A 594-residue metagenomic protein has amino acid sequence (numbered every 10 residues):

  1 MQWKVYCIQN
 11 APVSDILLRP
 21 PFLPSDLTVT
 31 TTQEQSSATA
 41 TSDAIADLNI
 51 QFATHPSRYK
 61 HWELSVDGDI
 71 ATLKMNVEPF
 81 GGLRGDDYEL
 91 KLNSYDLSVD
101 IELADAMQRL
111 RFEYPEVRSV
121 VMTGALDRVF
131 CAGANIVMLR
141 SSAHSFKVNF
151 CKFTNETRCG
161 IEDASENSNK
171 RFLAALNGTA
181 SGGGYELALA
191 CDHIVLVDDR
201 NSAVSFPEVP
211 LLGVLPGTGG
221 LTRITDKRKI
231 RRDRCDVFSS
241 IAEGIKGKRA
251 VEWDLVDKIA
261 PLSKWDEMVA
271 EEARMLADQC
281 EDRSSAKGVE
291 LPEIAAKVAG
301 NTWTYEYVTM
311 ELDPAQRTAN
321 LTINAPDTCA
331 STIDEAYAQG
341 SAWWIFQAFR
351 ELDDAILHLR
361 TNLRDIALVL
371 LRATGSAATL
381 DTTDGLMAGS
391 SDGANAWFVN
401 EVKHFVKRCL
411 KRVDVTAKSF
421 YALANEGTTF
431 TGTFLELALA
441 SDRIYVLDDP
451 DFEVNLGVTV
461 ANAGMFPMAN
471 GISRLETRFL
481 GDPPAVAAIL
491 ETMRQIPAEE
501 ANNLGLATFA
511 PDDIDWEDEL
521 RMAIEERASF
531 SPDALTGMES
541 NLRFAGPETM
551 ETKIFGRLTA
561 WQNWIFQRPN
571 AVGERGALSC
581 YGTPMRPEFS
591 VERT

Functional and structural regions predicted by a protein language model:
D15-L17, F22-R118, G124-A132, V148 (+7 more regions): C-terminal alpha-helix plus adjacent terminal tail
I136, R140, S145-I161: Well-ordered mid-protein domain cores that form the structural environment of catalytic cofactors
S168-A180, A417-G427: A short, small-residue-rich loop immediately preceding and capping a beta-strand
S181-C235, T431-A488: CoA-thioester-processing core
C191, V256, S441-D442, L504-A507: Short, well-ordered alpha-helix to beta-strand connector turns
